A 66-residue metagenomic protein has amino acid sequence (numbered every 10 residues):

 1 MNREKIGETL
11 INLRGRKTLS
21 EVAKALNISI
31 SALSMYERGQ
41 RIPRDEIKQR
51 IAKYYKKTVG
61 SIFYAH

Functional and structural regions predicted by a protein language model:
M1-R16, Y64: A short, Lys/Arg-rich alpha-helix, primarily the initiator
I11, S20, Q49: Active-site phosphate/pyrophosphate- and oxyanion-stabilizing loops and adjacent acidic/basic residues in soluble
R16-M35: Short alpha-helical DNA-recognition segment
S29-A32, R44, T58: Short coil turns linking two alpha-helices in DNA-binding domains
Y36, A65: Residues in the recognition helix of alpha-helical DNA-binding motifs
E46-S61: DNA major-groove recognition helix of helix-turn-helix/homeodomain DNA-binding modules
